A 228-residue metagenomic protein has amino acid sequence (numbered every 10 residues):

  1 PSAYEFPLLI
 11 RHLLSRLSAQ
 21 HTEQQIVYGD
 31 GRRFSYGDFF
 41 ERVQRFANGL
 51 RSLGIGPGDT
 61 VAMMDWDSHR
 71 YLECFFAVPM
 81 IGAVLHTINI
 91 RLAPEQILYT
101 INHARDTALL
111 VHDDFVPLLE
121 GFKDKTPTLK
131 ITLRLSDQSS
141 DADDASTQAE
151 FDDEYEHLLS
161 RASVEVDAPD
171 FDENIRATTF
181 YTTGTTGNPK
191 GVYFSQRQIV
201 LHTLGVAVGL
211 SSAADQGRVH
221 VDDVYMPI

Functional and structural regions predicted by a protein language model:
P1-P7: Flexible, non-catalytic linker and terminal segments flanking ANL/adenylate-forming cores
S15, E23-F76, A93-L98, E156: Conserved AMP-binding/adenylate-forming core of the ANL superfamily
T22, L133-R134, D152, S160-Y181 (+2 more regions): Conserved pre-ATP/AMP-binding loop-to-beta segment of ANL
S35-G37, A177-L204: Conserved AMP-binding A3 loop
F40-F46, S160-R161, V192-G217: Conserved structural elements of the adenylate-forming
S52-L53, M80-H157: Structural core segment of the AMP-binding/adenylate-forming
D65-S68, N89, Y225-I228: Conserved AMP-binding
A77-I81, V224-Y225: Conserved short alpha-helical elements in the N-terminal third of ANL/AMP-binding
